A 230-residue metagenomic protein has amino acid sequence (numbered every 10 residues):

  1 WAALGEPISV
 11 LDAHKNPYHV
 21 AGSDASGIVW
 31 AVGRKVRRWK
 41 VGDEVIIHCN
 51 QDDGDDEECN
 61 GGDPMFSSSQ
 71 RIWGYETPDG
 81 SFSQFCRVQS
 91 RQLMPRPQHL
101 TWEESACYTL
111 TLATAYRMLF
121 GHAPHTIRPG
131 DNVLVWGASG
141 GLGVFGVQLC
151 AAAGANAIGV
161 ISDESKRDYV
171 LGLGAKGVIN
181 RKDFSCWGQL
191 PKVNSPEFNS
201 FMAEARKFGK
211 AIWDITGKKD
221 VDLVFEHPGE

Functional and structural regions predicted by a protein language model:
G5-N60, Q92, P97-H99: Glycine-rich beta-strand-centered segment in the early N-terminal region that forms part of a ligand/cofactor-binding
V36, S139-L142, E230: Residue-level detector of alpha-helix initiation sites
K40-V41, T101, R128, K219: Residue-level recognition of short, solvent-exposed, well-ordered loop/turn junctions that link secondary-structure
Q51-F85, Q89-R91: Cysteine-cluster motifs in flexible loop/terminal segments that predominantly coordinate metals
E76-F82, Q98-A123, L134-S139, F145 (+1 more regions): A glycine-rich, Thr/Ser-enriched phosphate-binding loop motif common to dinucleotide/cofactor-binding enzymes
G121-I127, I215-G217: Glycine-rich helix-loop-beta junction characteristic of Rossmann-like nucleotide cofactor-binding loops
P129-G140, L223: A short, small-residue-rich loop immediately preceding and capping a beta-strand
A151-E230: Adenosine-nucleotide cofactor-binding segment
